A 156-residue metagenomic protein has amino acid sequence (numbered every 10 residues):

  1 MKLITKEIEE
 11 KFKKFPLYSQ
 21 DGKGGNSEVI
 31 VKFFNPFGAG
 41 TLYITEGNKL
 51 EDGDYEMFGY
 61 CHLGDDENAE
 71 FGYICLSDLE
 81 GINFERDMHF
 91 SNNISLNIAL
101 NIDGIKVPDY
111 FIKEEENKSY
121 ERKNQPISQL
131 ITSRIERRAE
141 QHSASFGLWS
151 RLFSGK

Functional and structural regions predicted by a protein language model:
M1-F37: N-terminal domain-onset segments
Q20-K23, P36-G38, M57, E70 (+3 more regions): Intrinsically disordered, low-complexity segments enriched in small/polar residues
V31-E51: Hydrophobic/aromatic-rich, well-ordered segments within soluble, folded domains that form packed cores
I44-N83: Acidic, aromatic-enriched beta-alpha/helix-loop junctions
E67-K123: Helix-rich interaction surfaces within compact, conserved domain-sized segments that mediate assembly or partner
D109-K156: Glycine- and charge-rich intrinsically disordered segments
